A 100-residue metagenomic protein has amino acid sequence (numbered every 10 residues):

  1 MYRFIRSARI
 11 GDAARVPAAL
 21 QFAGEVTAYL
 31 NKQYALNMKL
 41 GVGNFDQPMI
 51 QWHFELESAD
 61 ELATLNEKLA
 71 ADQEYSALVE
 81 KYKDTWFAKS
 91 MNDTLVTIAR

Functional and structural regions predicted by a protein language model:
M1-E74, K81-R100: Short S/T/G/P-rich N-terminal loop/turn motif that feeds into the first structured element of a domain
